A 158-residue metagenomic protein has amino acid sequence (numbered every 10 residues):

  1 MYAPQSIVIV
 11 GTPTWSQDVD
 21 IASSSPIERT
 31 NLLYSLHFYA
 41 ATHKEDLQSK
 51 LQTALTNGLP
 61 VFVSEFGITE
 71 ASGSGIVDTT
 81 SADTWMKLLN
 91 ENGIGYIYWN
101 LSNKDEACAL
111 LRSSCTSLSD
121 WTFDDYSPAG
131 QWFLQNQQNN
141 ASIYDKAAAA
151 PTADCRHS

Functional and structural regions predicted by a protein language model:
M1-G95, W99-N100, C108-N139: Extracellular glycoside hydrolase catalytic/binding regions
Q135-S158: Non-catalytic accessory regions flanking glycosidase/transglycosidase catalytic cores in CAZymes
